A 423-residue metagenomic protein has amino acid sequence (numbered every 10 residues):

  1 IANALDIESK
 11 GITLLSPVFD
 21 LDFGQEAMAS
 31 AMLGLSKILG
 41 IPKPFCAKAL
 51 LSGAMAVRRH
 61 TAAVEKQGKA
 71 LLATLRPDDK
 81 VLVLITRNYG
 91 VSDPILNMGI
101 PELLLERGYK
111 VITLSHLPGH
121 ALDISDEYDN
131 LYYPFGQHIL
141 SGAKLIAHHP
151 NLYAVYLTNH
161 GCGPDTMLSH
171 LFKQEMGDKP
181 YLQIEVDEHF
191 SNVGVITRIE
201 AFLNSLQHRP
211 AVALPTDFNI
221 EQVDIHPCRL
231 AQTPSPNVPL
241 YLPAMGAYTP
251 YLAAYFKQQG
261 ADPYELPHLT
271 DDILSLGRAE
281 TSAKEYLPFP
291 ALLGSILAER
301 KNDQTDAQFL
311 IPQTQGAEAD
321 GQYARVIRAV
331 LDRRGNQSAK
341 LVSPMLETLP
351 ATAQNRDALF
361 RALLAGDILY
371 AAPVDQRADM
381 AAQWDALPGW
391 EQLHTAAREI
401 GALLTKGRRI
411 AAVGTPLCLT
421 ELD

Functional and structural regions predicted by a protein language model:
I1-D423: An N-terminal assembly and electron-transfer interface module characteristic of large anaerobic redox and radical
